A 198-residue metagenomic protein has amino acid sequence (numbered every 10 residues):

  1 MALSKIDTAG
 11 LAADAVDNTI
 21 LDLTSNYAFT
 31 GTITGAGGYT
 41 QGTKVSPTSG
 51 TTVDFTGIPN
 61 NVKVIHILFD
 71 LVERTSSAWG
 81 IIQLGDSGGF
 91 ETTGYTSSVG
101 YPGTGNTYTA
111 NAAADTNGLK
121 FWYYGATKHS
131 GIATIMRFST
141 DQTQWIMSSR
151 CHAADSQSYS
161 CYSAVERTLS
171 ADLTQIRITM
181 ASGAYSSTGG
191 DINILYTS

Functional and structural regions predicted by a protein language model:
M1-K44, T48: Fibrous stalk/shaft segments of extracellular and virion attachment machinery
G35-S198: Surface-exposed molecular-recognition determinants
